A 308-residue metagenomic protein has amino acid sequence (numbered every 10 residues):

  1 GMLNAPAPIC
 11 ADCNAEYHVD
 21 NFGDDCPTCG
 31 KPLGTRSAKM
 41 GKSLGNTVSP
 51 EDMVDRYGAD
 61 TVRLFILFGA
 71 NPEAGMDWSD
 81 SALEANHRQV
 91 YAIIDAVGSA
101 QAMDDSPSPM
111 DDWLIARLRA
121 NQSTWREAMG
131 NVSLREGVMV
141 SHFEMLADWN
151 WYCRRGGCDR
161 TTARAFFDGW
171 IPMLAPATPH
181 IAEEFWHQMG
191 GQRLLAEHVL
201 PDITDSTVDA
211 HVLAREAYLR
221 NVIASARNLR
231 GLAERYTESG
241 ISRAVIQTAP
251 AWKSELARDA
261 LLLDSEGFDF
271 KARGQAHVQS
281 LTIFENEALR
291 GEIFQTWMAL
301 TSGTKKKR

Functional and structural regions predicted by a protein language model:
G1-A116, Y236: Catalytic adenosine-cofactor/nucleotide-binding cores of aminoacyl-tRNA synthetases and other
M2-L3, P107-R126, M139-F143, A147-A224 (+1 more regions): Acidic, turn-prone loop/beta-hairpin segments
T35-K42, T47-P50, D77-W78, N121-V132 (+1 more regions): Extended, non-catalytic structural segments that build the interaction scaffolds of large macromolecular assemblies
V48, E73, Q101, W125-M129 (+3 more regions): Structural motif corresponding to the C-terminal cap of alpha-helices
Y57, V132, T178: Single, functionally critical "micro-switch" positions that shape active/binding sites and transmembrane helices
A59, L67-P72, A92-A102, A175-P176 (+5 more regions): Short, well-ordered loop/turn and helix-capping segments at boundaries between secondary-structure elements and domains
D60-F65, G130-V132, E136: Long amphipathic alpha-helical segments
D80, E84, R193-R308: C-terminal low-complexity, glycine/proline- and small-hydrophobic-enriched intrinsically disordered tails that act as
